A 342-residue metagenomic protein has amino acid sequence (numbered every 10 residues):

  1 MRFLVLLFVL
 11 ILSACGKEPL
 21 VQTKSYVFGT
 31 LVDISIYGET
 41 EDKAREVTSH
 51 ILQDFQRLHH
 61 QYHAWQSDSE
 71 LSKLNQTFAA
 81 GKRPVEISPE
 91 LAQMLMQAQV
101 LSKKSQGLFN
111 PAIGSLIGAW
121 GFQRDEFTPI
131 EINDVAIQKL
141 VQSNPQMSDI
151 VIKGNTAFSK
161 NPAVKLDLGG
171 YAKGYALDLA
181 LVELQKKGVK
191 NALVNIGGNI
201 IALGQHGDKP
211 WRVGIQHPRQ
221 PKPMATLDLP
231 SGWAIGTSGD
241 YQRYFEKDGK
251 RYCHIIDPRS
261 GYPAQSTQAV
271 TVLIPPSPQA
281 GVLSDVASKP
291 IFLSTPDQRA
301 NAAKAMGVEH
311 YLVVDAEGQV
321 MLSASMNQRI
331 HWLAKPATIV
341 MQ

Functional and structural regions predicted by a protein language model:
L4-S13: Bacterial N-terminal signal peptides
A14-Q342: Mature catalytic core of soluble alpha/beta enzymes
